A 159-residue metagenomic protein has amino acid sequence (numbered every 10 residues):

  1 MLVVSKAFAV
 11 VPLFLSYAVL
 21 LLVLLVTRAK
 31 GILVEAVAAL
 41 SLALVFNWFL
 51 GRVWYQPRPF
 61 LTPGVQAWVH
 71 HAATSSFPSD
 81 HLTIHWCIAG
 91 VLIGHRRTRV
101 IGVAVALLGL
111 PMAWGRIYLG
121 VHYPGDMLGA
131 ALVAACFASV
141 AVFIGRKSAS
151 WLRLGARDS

Functional and structural regions predicted by a protein language model:
M1-S75, T83-G94, T98-R99, V103-L107 (+1 more regions): Hydrophobic alpha-helical bundle signature of multipass membrane enzymes
V69-S159: Membrane-embedded catalytic cores of phosphoryl/pyrophosphoryl-handling enzymes
